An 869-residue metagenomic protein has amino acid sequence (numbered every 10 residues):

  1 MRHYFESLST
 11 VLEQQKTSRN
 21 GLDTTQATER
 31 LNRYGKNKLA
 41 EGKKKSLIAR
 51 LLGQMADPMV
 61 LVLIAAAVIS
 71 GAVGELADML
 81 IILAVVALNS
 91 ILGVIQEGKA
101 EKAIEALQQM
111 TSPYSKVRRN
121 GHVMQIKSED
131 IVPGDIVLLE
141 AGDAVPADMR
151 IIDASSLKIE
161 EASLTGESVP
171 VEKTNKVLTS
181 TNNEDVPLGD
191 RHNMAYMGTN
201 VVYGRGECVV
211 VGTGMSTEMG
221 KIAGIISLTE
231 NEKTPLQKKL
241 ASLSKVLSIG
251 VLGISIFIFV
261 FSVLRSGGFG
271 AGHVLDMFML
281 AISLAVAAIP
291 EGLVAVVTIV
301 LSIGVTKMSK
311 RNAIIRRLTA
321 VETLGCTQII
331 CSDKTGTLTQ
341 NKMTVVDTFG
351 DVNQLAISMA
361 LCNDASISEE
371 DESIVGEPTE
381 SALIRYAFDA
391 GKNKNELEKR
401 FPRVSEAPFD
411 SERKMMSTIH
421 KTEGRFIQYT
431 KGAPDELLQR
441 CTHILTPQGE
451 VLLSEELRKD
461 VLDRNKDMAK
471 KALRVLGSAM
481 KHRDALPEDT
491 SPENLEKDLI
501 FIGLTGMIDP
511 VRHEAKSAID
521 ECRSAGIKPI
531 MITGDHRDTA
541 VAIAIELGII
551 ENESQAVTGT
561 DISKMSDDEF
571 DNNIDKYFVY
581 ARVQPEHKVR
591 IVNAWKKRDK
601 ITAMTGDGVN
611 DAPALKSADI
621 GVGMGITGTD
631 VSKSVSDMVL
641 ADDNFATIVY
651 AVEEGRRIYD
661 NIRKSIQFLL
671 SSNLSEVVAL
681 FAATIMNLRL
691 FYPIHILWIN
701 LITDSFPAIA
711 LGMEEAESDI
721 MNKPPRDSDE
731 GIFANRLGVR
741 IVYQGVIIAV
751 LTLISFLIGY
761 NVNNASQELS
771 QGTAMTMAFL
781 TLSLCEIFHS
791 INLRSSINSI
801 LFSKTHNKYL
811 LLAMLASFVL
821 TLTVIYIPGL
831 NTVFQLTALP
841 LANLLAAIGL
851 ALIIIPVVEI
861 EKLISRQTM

Functional and structural regions predicted by a protein language model:
M1-P725, E730-F733, V746, Y760-A765 (+2 more regions): Conserved cytosolic headpiece of P-type ATPases
T703, M775-S790: Generic alpha-helical transmembrane segments
R740-S755: Alpha-helical transmembrane segments of multi-pass integral membrane proteins
V750-L751, I758, N763-Q771, L784: Catalytic cores of phosphodiester-bond-cleaving enzymes
S770-M777, A842: Membrane-interface starts of transmembrane alpha-helices
L793: A C-terminal functional module that forms or caps the active site or interfaces directly with catalytic machinery
